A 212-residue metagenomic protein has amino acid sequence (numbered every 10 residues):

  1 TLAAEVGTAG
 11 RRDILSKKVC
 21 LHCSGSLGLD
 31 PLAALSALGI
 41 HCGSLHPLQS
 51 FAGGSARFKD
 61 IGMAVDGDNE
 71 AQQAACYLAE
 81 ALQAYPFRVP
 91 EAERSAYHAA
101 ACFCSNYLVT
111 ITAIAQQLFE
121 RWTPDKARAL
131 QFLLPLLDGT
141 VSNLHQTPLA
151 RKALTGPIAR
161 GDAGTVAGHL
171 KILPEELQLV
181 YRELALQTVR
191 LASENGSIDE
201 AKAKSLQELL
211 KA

Functional and structural regions predicted by a protein language model:
T1-A56: Rossmann-like NAD(P)(H) cofactor-binding subdomain of soluble oxidoreductases
A4, T8, A33, A37 (+6 more regions): Replace "anionic and nucleotidyl ligands
L29, N69-Q72, S105, V109 (+6 more regions): Electropositive phosphate-/nucleotide-binding environments in soluble metabolic enzymes
G39, A56-Q146: Internal alpha-helical scaffold of NAD(P)-dependent oxidoreductase catalytic cores
Q49, S197-A212: Short, basic/aromatic-enriched C-terminal tail that caps enzymatic domains
H98, Q131-P135, A153, E183 (+2 more regions): Amphipathic alpha-helical interaction segments
T140, H145-K202: Interdomain hinge/lid region at the active-site interface of Rossmann-like NAD(P)-dependent oxidoreductases
